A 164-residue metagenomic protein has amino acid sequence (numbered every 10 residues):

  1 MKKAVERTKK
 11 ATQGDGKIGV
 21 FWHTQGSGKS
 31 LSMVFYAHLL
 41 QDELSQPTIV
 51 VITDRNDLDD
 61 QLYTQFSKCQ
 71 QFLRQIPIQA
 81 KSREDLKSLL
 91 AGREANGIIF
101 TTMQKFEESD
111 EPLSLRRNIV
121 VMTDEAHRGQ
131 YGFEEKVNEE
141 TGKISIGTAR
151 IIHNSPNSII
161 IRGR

Functional and structural regions predicted by a protein language model:
M1-R164: RecA-like P-loop NTPase motor core of helicase/translocase proteins
